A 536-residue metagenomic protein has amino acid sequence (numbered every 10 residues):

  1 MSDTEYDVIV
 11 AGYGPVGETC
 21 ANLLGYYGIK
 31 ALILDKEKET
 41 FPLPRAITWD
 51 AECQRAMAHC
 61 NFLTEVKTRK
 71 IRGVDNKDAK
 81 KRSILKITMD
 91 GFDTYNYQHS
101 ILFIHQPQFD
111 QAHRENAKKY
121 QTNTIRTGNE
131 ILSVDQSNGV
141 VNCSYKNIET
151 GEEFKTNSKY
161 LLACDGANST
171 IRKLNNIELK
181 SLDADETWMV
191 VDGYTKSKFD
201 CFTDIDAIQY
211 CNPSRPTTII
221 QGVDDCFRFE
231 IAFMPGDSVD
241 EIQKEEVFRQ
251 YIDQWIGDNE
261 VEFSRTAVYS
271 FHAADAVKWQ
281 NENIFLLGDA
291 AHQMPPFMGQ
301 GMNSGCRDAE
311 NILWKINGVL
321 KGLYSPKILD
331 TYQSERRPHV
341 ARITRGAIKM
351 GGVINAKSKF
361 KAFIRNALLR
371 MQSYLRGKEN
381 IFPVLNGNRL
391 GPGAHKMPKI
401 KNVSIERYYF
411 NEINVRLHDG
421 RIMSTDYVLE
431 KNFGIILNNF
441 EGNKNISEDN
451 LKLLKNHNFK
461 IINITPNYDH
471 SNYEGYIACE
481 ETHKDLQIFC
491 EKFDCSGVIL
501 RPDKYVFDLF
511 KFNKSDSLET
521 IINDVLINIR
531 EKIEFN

Functional and structural regions predicted by a protein language model:
S2-D7, Y27, K81, K86 (+3 more regions): Helical substrate-recognition/capping region of FAD-dependent monooxygenase/halogenase enzymes
T4-I33: N-terminal Rossmann-like FAD-binding beta1-loop-alpha1 element of flavoenzymes
T4-Y6, T150-Y160: Core beta-strand elements of the Rossmann-like FAD/NAD(P) dinucleotide-binding domain in flavoenzyme oxidoreductases
P42-N116: Active-site-adjacent segment of FAD-dependent monooxygenases/related oxidoreductases
E115, Y160, C164-F271: Conserved FAD-binding catalytic core of PHBH/FMO-like flavoproteins
T127-V141: A conserved short coil-to-beta-strand element within the FAD-binding core of flavoproteins
V239-S304, Y324-L329, G346, L390 (+2 more regions): FAD/FMN-dependent oxidoreductases across multiple families
C306-I328: Internal hydrophobic alpha-helix adjacent to the cofactor/substrate pocket in enzyme cavities
